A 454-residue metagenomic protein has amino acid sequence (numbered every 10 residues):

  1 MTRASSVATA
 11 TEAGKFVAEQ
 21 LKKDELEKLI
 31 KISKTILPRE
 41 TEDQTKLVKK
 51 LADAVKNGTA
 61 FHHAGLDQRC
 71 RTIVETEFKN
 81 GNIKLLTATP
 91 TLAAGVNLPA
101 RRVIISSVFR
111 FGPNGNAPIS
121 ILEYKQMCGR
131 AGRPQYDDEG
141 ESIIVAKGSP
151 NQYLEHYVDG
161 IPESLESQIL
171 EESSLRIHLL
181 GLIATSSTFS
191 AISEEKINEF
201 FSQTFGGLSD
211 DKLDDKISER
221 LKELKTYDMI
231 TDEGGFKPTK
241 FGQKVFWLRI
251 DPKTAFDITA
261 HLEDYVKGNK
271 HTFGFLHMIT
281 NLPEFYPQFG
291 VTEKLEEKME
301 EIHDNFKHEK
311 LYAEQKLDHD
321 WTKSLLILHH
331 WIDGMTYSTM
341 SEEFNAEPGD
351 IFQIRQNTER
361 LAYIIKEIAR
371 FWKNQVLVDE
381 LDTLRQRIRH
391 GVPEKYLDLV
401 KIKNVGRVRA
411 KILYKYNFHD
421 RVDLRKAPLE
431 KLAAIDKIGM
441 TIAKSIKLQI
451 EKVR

Functional and structural regions predicted by a protein language model:
R3-A8, L66-D67, L92-A94, F109-F111 (+2 more regions): Conserved nucleotide-binding/hydrolysis micro-motifs of P-loop NTPases
R3-L85, P113, A117-S120: Conserved C-terminal RecA-like helicase domain
L85, L92-F109, E141-I143: A short beta-strand element within the Helicase C-terminal
F109, S120-H156: Conserved segment of the helicase C-terminal RecA-like domain
V158-P252: Long, largely alpha-helical accessory region at the distal end of helicase-like NTP-driven motors
R176, G181, S218-K401, R407: C-terminal helical accessory/scaffold domains
Y396-Y416, L429-K444: Helix-hairpin-helix
